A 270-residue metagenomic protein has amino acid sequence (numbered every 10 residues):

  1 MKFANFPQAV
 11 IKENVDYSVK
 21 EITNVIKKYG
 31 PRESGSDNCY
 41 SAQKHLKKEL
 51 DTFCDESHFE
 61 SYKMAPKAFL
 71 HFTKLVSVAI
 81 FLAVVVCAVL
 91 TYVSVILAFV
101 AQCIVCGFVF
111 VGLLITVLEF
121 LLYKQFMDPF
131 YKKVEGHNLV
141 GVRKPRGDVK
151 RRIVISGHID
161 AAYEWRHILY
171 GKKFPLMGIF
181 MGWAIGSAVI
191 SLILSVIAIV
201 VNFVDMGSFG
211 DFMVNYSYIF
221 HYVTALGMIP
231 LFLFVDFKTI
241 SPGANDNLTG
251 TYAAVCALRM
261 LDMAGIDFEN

Functional and structural regions predicted by a protein language model:
M1-N270: Secretory-pathway/membrane protein signature
